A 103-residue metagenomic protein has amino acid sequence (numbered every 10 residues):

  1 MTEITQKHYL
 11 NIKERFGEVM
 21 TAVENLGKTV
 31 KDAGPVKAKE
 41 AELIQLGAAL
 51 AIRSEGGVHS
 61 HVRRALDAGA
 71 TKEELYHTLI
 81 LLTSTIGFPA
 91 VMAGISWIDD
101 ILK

Functional and structural regions predicted by a protein language model:
M1-A41, L66-D67, A93-K103: Acidic, glycine/proline-rich low-complexity segments that act as flexible tails and inter-domain linkers
K13, G34, A51-E55, G69 (+1 more regions): Residues at alpha-helix boundaries and short interhelical turns
L26-A33, L50, L82-T85: Alpha-helix C-capping/helix-to-loop hinge sites
E40-L43, L75: Short runs of predominantly hydrophobic/aromatic residues within well-ordered alpha helices that form helix-helix
E42-A51, L81: Contiguous, well-ordered alpha-helical segments that form the cores/surfaces of helical PPI scaffolds
A51-L79: Mid-chain, well-packed structural core segment of small domains
E74-D100: C-terminal structural segments of small proteins and small subunits
